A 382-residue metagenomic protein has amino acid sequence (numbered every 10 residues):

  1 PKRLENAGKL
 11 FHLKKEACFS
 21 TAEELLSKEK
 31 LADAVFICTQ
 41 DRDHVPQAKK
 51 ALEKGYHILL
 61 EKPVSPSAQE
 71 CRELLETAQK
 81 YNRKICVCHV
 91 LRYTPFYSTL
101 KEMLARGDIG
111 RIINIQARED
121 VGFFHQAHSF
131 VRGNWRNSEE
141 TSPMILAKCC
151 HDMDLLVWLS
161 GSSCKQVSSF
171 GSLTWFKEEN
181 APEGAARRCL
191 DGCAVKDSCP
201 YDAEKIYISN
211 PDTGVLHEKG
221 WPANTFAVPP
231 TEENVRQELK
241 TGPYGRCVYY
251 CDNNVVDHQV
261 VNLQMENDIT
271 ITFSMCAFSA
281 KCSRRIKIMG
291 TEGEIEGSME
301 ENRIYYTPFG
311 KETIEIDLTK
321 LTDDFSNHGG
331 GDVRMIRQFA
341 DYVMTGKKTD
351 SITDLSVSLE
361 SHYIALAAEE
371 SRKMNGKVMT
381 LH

Functional and structural regions predicted by a protein language model:
P1-F11: NAD(P)-binding Rossmann-fold cofactor-contacting core
F11, V255-H382: C-terminal helical cap and adjacent loop that interface with cofactors, partners, or active-site loops
F11-T77: Beta-loop-alpha module in the N-terminal Rossmann-like domain of NAD(P)-dependent dehydrogenases, especially those
D41, V45, E70-E73, R92-T94 (+7 more regions): Catalytic cores of eukaryotic secretory-pathway lumenal/extracellular enzymes that build and remodel glycoconjugates
E73-V90, G110-A117: Rossmann-fold dehydrogenase core element
L91-G245, N375: Predominantly a Rossmann-like dinucleotide-binding segment in NAD(P)-dependent oxidoreductases
